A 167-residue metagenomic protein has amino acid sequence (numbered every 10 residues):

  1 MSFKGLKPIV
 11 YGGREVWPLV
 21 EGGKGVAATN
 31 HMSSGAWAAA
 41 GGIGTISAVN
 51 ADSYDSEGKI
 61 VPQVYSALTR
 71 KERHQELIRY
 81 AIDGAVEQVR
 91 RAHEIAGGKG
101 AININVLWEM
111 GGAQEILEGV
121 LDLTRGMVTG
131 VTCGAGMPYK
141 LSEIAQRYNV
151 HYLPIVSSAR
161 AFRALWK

Functional and structural regions predicted by a protein language model:
M1-K167: Active-site entrance/lid segments in N-terminal catalytic domains of soluble metabolic enzymes
